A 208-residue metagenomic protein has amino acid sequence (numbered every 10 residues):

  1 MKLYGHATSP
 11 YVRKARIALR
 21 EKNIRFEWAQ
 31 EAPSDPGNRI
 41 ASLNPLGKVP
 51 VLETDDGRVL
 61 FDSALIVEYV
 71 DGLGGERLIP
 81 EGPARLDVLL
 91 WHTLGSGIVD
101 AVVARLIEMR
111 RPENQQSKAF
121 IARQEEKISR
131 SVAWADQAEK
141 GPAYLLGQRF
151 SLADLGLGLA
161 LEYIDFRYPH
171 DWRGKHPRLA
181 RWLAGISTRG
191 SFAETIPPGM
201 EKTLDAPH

Functional and structural regions predicted by a protein language model:
M1-A122: GST-like domain detector, emphasizing the conserved glutathione-binding G-site in the N-terminal thioredoxin-like
R20, F166, T188: Short polybasic/polar patches that bind polyanions
P36, T203-L204: Generic structural signal for helix capping and beta-alpha/helix-loop junctions
L65, R178, S191: Residue-level recognition of oxygen-bearing side chains
V67, D71, L89-H92, V132 (+2 more regions): Non-transmembrane alpha-helical segments in soluble domains of secreted/periplasmic/extracellular proteins
G95-A184: GST-like fold's C-terminal all-alpha helical module
A101, P207-H208: Non-globular targeting/processing and membrane-anchoring segments
R181-P198, K202-T203: Charged phosphate-binding loop/patch that engages nucleotide di/tri-phosphates or the phosphate backbone of nucleic
